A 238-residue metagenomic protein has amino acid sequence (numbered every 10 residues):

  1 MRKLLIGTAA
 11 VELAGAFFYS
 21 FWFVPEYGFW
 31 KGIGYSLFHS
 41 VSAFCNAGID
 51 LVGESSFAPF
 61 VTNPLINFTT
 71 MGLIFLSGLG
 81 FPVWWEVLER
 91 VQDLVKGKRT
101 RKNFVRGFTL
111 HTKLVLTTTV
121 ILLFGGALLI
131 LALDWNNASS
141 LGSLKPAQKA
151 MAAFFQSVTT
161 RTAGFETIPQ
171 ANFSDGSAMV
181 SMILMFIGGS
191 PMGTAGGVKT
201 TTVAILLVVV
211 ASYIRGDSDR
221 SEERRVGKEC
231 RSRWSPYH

Functional and structural regions predicted by a protein language model:
M1-R231: Membrane-proximal intracellular helices of multi-pass ion channels
